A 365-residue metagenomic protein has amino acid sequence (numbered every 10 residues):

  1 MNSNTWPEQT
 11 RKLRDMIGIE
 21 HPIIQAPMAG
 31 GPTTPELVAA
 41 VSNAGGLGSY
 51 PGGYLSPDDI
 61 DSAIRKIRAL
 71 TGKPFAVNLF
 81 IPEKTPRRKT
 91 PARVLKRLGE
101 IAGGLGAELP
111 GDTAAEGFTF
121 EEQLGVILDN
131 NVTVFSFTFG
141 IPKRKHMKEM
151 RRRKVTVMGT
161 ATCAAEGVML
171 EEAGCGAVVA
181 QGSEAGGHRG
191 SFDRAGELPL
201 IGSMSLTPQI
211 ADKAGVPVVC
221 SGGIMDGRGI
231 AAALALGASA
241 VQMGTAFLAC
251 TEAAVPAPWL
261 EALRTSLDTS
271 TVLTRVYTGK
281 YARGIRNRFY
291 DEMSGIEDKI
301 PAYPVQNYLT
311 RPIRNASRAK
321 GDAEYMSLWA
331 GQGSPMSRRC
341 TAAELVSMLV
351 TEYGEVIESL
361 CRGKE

Functional and structural regions predicted by a protein language model:
N2-K213, L349: Active-site entrance/lid segments in N-terminal catalytic domains of soluble metabolic enzymes
G99-I101, H188-D193, E197-V219, I224-E365: Conserved active-site-proximal phosphate/metal-binding subdomains
